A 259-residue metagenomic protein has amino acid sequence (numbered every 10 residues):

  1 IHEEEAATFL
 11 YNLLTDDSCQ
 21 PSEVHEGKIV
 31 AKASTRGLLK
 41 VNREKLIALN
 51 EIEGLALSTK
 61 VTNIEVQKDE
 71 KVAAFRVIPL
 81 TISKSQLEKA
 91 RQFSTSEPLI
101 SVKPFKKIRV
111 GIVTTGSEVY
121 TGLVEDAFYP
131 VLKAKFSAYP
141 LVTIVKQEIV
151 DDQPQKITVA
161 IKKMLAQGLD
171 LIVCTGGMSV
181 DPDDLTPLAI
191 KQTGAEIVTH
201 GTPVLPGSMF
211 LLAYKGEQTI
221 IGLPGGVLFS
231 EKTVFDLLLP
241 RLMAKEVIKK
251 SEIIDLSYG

Functional and structural regions predicted by a protein language model:
H2-F105: Extended, charged alpha/beta regions that create polyanion-binding interfaces
E4, E53-V66, L87, D126 (+4 more regions): Electropositive phosphate-/nucleotide-binding environments in soluble metabolic enzymes
Y11-C19, K68-K71, V77, S137-L141 (+3 more regions): Generic secondary-structure signature for well-ordered alpha-helical cores
D17-V24, I82-S85, T143-Q147, I248-S257: Flexible, glycine/charged-enriched surface loops at secondary-structure junctions
E26, K68, K106-V110, G168-L169 (+1 more regions): Short coil/turn connectors at secondary-structure junctions
S96-D152, K156: Glycine-rich phosphate/diphosphate-binding loop of Rossmann-like nucleotide-binding domains
S117, L123, A127, V145-G259: Short glycine/threonine-rich loop/turn motifs
